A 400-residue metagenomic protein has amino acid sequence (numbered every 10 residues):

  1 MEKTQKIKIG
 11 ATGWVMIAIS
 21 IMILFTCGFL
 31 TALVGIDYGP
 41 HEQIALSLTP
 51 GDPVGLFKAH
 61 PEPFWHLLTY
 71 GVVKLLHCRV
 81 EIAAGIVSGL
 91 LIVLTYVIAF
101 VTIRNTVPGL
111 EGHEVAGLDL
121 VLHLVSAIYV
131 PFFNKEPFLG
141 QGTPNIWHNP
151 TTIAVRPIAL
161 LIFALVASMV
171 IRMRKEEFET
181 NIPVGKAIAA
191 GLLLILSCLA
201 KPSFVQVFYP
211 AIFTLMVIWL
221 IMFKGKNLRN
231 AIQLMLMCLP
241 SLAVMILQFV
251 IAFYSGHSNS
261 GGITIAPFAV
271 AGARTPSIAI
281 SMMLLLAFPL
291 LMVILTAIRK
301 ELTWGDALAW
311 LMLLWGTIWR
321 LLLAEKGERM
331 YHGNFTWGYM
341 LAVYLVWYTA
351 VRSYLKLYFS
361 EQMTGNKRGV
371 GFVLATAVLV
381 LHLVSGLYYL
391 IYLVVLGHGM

Functional and structural regions predicted by a protein language model:
M1-T26, E111-L120: Start-transfer (signal-anchor) and selected internal transmembrane alpha helices of multi-pass inner/ER membrane
G10-W14, G112-D119, I182-K186, R229-C238 (+2 more regions): Membrane-interfacial loop-to-transmembrane alpha-helix junctions, especially the N-terminal start
T31-P40, S47-P50, P61-P63, P202-V207 (+3 more regions): Transmembrane catalytic cores of multi-pass membrane glycosyltransferases and polysaccharide-assembly enzymes
P40-S47, P53-I82: Short hydrophobic/aromatic helix or loop-helix immediately within or flanking a transmembrane segment in polytopic
A83-G112, L161: Transmembrane-helix motifs of polytopic, lipid-linked glycan transferases
V115-V170, I278-S281, G333-V343: Membrane-interface micro-motifs in multi-pass membrane enzymes
K186-P202, F208: Membrane-interface alpha helices of multi-pass inner-membrane proteins
Q206, E328-K356: Hydrophobic/aromatic-rich transmembrane helices and adjacent perimembrane loops
